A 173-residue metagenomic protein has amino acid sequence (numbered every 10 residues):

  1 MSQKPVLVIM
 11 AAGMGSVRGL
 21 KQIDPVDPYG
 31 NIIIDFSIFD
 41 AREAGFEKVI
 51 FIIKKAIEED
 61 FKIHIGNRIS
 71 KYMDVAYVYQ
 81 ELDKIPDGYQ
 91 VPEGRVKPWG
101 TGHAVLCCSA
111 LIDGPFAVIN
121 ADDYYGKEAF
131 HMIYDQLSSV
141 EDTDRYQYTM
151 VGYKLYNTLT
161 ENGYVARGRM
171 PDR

Functional and structural regions predicted by a protein language model:
S2-G66, S70-V75, Q80, G114: N-terminal glycine-rich phosphate-binding loop and ensuing alpha1 helix
M14, D122-D123, L155: Active-site metal-binding loops of divalent metal-dependent hydrolases
K21-D27, V91-R95, V165-A166: Short glycine-enriched, charge-decorated loop/helix-capping segments at active-site entrances that position
I34, C108, D122: Residue-level signal for inorganic ion chemistry
I69-P115: Short phosphate-binding loop-to-helix
Y79, N120, G152-Y153: Short loop/edge segments at beta-strand edges and connector loops that shape dinucleotide/nucleotide cofactor-binding
G114-Y124: Short beta-strand-to-loop acidic/aromatic patch adjacent to the donor-nucleotide binding site
K127-R173: Conserved core of the sugar-phosphate nucleotidyltransferase
